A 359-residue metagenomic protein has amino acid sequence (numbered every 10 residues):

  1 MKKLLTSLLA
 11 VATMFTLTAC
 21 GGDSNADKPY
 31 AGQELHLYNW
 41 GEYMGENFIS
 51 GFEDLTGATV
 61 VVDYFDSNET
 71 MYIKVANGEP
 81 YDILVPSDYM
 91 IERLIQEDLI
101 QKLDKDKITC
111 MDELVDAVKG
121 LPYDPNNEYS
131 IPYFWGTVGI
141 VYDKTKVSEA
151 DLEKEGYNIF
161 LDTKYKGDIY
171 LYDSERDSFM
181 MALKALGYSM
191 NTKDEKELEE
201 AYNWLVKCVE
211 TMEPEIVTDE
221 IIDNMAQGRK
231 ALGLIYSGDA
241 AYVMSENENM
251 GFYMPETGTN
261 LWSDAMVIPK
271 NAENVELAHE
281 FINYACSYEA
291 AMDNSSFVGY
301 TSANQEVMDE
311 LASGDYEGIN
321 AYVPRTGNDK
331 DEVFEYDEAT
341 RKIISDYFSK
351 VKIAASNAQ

Functional and structural regions predicted by a protein language model:
T16-A19: C-terminal motif of bacterial Sec signal peptides marking the signal peptidase cleavage site
G21-D23: Bacterial signal peptide processing site
A26-L94: Early extracytoplasmic/lumenal segment of secretory-pathway proteins
Y38, P80-A226: Extracytoplasmic ligand-binding site segments that recognize negatively charged/polar headgroups
M90-R93, A226, L232-N249: A ligand-binding cleft/hinge motif common to bilobed small-molecule-binding domains
E199-C208, E246-K270: Periplasmic-binding protein-like
D264, P269-D329: Mature extracytoplasmic/periplasmic domains
R325-Q359: Conserved C-terminal helix/tail region of periplasmic/extracytoplasmic solute-binding proteins
